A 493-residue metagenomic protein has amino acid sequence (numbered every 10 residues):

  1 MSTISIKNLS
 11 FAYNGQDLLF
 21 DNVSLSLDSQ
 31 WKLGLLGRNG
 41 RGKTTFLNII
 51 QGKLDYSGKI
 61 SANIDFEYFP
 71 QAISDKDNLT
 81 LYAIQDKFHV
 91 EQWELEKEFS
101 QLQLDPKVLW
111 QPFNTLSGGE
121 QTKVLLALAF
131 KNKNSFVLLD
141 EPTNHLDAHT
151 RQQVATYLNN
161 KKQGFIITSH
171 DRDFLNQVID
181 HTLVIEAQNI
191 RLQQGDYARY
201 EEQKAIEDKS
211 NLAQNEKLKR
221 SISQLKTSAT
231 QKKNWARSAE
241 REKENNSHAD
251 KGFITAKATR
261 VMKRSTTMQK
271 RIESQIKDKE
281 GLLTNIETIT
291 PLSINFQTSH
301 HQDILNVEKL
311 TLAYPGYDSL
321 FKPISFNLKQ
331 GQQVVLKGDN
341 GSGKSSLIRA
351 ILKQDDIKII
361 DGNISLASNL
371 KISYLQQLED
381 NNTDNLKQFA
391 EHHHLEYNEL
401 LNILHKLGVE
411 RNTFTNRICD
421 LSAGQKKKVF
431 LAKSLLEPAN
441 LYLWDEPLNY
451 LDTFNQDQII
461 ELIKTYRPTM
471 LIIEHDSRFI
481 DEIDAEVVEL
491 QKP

Functional and structural regions predicted by a protein language model:
M1-A12, V90-E94, E98-P112, Q203-G316: Coupling and communication elements adjacent to P-loop NTPase active sites across diverse families
M1-N211, S299-P493: ABC ATP-binding cassette signature C-motif
